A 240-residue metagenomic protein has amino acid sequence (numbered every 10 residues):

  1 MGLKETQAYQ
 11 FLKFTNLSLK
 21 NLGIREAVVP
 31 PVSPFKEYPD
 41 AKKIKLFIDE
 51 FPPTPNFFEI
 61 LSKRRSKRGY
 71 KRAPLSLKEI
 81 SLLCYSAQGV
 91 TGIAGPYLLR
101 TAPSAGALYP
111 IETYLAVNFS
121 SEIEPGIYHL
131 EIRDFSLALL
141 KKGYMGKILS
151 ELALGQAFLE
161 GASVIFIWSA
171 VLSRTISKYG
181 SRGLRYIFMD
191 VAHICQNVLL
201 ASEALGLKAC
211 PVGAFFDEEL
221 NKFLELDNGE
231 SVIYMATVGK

Functional and structural regions predicted by a protein language model:
M1-G161: N-terminal amphipathic, basic helical "cap/leader" segment at the start of enzyme domains
R64, L83, T113, A162-T175 (+2 more regions): Small-aliphatic-rich amphipathic alpha-helix that forms the alpha element of a beta-alpha
E79, N221-K222: Short Asp/Glu-rich motifs
A105, K208-V212, N228: Short, surface-exposed helix-loop/turn micro-motifs enriched in polar/charged residues
I127-H129, I165-I167, M235-T237: Conserved hydrophobic/aromatic beta-strand scaffold that supports enzyme active sites
E225-K240: A glycine-rich helix N-cap at a beta->alpha junction
